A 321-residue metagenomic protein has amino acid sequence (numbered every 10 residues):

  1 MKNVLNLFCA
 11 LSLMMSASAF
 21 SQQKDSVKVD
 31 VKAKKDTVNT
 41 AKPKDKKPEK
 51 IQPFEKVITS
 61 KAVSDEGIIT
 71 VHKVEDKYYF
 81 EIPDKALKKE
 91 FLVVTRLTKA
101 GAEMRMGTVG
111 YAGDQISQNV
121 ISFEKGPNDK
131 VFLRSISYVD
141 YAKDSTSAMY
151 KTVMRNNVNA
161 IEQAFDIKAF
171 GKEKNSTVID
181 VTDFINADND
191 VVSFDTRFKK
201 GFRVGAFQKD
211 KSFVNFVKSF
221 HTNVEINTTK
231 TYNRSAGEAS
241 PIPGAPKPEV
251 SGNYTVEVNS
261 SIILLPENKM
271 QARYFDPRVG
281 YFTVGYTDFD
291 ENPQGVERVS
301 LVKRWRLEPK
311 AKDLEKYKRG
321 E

Functional and structural regions predicted by a protein language model:
M1-S26: Bacterial Sec-dependent N-terminal signal peptides
K24-E321: Auxiliary tRNA-acceptor-end handling modules of aminoacyl-tRNA synthetases
